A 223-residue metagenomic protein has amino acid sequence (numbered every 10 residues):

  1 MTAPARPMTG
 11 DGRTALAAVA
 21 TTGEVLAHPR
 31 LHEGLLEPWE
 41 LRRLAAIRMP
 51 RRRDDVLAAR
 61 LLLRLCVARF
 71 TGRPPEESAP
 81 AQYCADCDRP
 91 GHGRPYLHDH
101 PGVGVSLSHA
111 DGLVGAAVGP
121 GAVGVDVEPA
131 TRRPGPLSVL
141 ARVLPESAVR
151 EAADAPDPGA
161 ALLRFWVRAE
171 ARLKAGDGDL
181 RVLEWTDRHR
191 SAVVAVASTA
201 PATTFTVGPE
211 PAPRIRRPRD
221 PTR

Functional and structural regions predicted by a protein language model:
M1-R223: Core catalytic alpha/beta fold that binds nucleotide/phospho-ligands
